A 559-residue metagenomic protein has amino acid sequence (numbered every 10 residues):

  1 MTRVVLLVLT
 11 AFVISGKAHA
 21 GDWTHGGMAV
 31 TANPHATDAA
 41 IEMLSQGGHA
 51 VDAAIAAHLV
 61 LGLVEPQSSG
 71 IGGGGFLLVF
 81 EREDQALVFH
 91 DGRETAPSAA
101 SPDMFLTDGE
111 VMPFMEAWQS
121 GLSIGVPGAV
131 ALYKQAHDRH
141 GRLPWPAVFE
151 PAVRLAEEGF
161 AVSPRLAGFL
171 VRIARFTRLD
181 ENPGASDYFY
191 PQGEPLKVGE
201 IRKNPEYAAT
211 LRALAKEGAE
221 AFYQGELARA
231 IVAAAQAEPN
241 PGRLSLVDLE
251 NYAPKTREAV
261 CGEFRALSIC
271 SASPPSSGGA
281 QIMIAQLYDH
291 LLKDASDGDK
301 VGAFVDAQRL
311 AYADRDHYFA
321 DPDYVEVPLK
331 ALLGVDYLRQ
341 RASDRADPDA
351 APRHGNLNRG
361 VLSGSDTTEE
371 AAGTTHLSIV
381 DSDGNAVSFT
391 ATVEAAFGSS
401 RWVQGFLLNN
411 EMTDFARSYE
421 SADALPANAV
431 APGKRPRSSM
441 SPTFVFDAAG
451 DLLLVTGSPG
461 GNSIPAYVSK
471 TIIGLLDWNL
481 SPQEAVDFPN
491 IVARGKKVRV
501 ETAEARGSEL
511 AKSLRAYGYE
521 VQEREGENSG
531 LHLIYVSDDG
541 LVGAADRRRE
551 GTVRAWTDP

Functional and structural regions predicted by a protein language model:
V4-S15: Bacterial N-terminal signal peptides
G21-D38, E42, H49-G218, F222-Q224 (+3 more regions): Noncatalytic scaffold domains of N-terminal-nucleophile
L63-G70, G74-F89, L106, G242-S245 (+3 more regions): Active-site rim segments in enzyme catalytic domains, especially the processed small/beta chain of N-terminal
T256, A371-T374, S438-M440: Short, small/polar residue-rich loop motifs at catalytic or cofactor-binding pockets
C270-G278, T374-S378, S388-S400, R437 (+1 more regions): Glycine-rich phosphate/pyrophosphate-binding beta-alpha loops
L292-T392, W402, E525: Internal maturation/activation junctions in enzymes
D383, G433-R435, V468, D477-G526: Extended C-terminal subregions enriched in glycine
